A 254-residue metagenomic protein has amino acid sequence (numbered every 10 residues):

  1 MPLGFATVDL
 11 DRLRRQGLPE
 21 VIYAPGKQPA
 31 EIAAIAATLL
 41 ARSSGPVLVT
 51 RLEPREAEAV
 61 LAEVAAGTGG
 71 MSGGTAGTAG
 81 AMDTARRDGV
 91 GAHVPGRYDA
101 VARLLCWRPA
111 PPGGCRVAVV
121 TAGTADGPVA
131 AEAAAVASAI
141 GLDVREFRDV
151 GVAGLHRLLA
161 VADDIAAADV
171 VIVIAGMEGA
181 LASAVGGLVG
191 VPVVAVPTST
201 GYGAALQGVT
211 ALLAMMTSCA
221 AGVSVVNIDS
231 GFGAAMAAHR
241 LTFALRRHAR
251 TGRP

Functional and structural regions predicted by a protein language model:
M1-G67, G91: Long amphipathic alpha-helical segments
I32, D126-A131, L155, A175-V185 (+2 more regions): Short glycine/serine/threonine-rich phosphate/pyrophosphate-binding segments that cradle anionic phosphate groups
A62-P95, A249: Intrinsically disordered, low-complexity terminal tails and inter-domain linkers enriched for S/T/G/P/D/E
G96-A100, V185-G208: Short, acidic/small-residue loops that bind anionic groups at enzyme active sites
G114-H156: Glycine-rich phosphate/diphosphate-binding loop of Rossmann-like nucleotide-binding domains
A160-T198: Glycine-rich phosphate-binding loop
T200, A204-P254: C-terminal binding/interaction regions
